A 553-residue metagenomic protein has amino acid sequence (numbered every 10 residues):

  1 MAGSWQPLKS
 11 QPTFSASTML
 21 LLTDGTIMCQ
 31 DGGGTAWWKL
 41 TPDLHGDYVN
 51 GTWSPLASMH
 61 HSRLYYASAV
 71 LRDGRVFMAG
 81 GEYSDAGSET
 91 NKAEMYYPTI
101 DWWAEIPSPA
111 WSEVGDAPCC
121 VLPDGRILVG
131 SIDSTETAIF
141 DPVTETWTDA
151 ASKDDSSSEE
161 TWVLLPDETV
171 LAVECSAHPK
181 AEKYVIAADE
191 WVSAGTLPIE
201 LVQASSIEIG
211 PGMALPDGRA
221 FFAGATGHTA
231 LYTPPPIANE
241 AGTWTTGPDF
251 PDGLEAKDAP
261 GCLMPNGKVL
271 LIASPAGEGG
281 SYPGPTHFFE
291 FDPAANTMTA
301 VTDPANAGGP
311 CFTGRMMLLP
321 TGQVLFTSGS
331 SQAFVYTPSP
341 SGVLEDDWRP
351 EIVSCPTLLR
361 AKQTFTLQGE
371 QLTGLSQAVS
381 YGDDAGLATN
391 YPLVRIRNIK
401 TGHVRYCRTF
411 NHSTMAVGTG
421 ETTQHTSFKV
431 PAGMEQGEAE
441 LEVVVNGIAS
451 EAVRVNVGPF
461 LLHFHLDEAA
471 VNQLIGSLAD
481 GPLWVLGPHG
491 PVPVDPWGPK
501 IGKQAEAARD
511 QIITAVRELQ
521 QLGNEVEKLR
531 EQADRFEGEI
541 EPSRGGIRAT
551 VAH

Functional and structural regions predicted by a protein language model:
M1, L529, A552-H553: Sec-dependent, cleavable N-terminal signal peptides
M1-L462: Kelch-like beta-propeller repeat domains
I448, G545-A552: C-terminal "tail" modules appended to repeat-scaffold proteins
L462-D467, P496-W497, A505, E539: Extended alpha-helical heptad-repeat/coiled-coil "stalk" and oligomerization rods
D467, V471-L474, L478: Compositionally biased low-complexity segments at domain edges in trafficked proteins and select soluble regulators
G476, L483-V485, P491-D495, A549: Short linear proline/tyrosine/threonine-rich motifs used for host-factor recruitment and membrane trafficking/assembly
Q504, A508-Q511, A515-E518, E525 (+2 more regions): Long, heptad-repeat alpha-helical coiled-coil segments that mediate oligomerization and form fibrous "stalk/rod"
R530, D534-E537, R544: Coiled-coil heptad-register positions
